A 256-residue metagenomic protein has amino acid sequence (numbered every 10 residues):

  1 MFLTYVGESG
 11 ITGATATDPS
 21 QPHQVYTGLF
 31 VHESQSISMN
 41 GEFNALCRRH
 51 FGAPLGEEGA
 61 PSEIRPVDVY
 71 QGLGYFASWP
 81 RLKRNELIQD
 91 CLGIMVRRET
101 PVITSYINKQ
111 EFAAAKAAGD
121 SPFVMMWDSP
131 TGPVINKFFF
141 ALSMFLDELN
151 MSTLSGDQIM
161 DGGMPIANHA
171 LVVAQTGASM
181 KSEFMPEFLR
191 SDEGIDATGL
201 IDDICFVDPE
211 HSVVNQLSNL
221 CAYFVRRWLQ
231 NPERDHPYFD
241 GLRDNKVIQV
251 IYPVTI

Functional and structural regions predicted by a protein language model:
M1-I256: Phosphate-ester processing/binding pockets and catalytic centers
